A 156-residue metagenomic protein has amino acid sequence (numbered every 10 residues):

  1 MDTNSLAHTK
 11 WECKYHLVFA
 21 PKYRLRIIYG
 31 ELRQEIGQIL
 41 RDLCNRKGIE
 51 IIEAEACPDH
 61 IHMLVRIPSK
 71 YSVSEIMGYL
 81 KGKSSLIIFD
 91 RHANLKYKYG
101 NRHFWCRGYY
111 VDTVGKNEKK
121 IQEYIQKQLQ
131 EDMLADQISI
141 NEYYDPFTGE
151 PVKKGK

Functional and structural regions predicted by a protein language model:
M1-K156: Basic nucleic-acid-binding interfaces
